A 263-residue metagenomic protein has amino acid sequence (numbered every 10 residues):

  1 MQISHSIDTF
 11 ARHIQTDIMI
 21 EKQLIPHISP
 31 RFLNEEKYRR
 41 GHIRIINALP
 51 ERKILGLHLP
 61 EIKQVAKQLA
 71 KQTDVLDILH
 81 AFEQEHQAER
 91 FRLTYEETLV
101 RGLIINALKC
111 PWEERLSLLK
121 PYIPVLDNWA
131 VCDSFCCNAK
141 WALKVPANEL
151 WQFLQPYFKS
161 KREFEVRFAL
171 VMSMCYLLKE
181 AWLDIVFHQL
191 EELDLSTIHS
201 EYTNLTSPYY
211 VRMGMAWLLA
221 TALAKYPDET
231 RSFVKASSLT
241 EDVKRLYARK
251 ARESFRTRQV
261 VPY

Functional and structural regions predicted by a protein language model:
I3-Y263: Alpha-helical scaffold domains
